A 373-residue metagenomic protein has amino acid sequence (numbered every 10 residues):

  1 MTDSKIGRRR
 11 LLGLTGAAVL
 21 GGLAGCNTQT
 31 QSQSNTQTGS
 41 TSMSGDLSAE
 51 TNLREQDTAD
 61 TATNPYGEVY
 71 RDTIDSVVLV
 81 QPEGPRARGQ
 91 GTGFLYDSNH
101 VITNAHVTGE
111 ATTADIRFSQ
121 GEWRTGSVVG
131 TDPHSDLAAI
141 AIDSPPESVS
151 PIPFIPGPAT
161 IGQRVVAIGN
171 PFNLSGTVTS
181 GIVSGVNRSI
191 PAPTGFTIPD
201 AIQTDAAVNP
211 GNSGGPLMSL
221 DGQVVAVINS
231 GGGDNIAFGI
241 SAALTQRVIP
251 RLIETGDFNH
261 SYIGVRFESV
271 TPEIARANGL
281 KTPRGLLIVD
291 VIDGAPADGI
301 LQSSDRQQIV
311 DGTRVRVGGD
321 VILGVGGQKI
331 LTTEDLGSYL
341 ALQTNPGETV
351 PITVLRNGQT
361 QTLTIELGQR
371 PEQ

Functional and structural regions predicted by a protein language model:
M1-A18: N-terminal secretory signal peptides and thylakoid transit peptides that target proteins across membranes
G13, Q29-T36, S42-A59, R164 (+2 more regions): Interdomain regulatory linker/hinge segments that flank or connect interaction modules in polarity/junction/synaptic
G21, V77, R86-R88, F94-G169 (+5 more regions): Conserved active-site neighborhood of the chymotrypsin/trypsin-like protease fold
N27-Q31, E83-Q90, A105-A114, V149 (+2 more regions): Active-site loop architecture of trypsin-fold serine endopeptidases
Q29-T92, N104-A105, T113, P250 (+1 more regions): N-terminal activation segment of mature serine protease catalytic domains
R71-D72, R86-R88, V129-S135, D143-P146 (+6 more regions): Gly/Ser-enriched beta-turn/beta-hairpin loop segments
V78-V80, G93, N99, T103 (+15 more regions): Terminal peptide-recognition signature
A207, D257-G324, Q328-D335, E348 (+2 more regions): PDZ/PDZ-like groove recognition
